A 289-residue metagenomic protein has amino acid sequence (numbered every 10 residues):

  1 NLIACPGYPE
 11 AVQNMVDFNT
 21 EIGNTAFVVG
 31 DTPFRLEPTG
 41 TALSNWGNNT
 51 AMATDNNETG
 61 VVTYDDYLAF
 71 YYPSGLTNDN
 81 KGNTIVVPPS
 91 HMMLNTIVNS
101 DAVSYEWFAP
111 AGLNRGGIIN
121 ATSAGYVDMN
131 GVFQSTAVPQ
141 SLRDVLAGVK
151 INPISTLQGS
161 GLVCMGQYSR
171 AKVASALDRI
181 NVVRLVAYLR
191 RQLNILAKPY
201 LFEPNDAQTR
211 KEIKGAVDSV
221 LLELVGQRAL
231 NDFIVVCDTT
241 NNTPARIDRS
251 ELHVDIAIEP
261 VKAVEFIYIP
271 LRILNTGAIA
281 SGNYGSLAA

Functional and structural regions predicted by a protein language model:
N1-A289: Structured, hydrophobic secondary-structure cores that serve as assembly/anchoring elements
